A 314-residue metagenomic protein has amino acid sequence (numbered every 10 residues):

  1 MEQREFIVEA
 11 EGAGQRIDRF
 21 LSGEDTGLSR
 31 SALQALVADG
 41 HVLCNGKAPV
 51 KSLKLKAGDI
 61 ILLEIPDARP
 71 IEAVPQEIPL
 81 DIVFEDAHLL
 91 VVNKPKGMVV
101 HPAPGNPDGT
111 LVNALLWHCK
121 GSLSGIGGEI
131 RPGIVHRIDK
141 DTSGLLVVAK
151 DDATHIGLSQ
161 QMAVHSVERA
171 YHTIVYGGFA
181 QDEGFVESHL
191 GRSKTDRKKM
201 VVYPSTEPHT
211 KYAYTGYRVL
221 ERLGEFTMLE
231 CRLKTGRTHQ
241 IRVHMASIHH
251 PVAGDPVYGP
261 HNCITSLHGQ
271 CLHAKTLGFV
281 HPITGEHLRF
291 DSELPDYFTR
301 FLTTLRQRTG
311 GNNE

Functional and structural regions predicted by a protein language model:
M1-H189, K194, C271, Y297-R306 (+1 more regions): RNA pseudouridine synthases
I82, V175, G216-V219, V252: Conserved hydrophobic positions within beta-strands
V92, V243, G254: Active-site flanking residues adjacent to catalytic metal/cofactor-binding acidic residues
M98, S247-H249: Feature marks short, surface-exposed loop/turn motifs that line or immediately flank catalytic pockets and channel
G128-Q160, V167-E168, H172, R192-A246 (+1 more regions): The conserved catalytic core of RNA pseudouridine synthases
V201-S205, G254-S266: Short, surface-exposed loop/helix-turn segments at secondary-structure junctions that function as lids/hinges flanking
S266-A274: Active-site-adjacent capping/gating segments
